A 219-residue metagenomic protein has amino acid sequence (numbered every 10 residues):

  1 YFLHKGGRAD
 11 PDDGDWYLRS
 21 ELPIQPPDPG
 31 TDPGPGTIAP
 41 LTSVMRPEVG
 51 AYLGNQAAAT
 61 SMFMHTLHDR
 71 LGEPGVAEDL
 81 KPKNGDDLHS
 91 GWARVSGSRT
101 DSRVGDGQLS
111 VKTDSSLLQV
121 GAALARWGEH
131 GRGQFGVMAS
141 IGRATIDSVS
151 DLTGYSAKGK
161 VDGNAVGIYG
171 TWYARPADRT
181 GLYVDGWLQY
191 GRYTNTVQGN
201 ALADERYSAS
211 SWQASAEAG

Functional and structural regions predicted by a protein language model:
Y1-E21: Extracellular, surface-exposed repeat/solenoid domains
E21-G219: Outer membrane beta-barrel translocator domains of Type V secretion systems
